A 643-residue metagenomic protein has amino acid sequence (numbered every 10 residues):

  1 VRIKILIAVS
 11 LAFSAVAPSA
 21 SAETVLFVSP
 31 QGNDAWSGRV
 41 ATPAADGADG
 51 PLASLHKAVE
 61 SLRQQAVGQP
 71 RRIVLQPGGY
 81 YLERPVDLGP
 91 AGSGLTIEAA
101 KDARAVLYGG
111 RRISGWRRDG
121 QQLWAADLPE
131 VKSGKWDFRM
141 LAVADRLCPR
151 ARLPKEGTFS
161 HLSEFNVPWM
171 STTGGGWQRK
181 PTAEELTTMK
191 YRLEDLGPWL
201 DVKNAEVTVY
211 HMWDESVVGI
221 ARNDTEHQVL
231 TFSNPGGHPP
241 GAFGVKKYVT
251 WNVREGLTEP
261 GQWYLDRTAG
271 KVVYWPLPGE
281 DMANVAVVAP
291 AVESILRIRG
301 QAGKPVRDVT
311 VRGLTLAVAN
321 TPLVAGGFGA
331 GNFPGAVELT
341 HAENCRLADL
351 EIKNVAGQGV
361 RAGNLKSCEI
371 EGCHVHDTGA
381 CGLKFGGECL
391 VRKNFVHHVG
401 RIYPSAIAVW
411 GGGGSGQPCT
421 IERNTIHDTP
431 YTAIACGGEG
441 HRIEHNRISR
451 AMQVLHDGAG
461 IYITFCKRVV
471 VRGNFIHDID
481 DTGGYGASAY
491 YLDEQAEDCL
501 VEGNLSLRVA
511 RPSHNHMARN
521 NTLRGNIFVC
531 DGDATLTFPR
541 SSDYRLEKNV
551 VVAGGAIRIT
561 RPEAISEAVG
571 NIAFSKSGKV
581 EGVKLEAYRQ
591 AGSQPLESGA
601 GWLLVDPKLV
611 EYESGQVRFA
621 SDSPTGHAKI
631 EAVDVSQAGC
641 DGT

Functional and structural regions predicted by a protein language model:
L6-A15: Bacterial N-terminal signal peptides
P18-A22: Sec/Tat signal peptide C-region and signal peptidase I cleavage site
E23-R346, E351-K353, S598, L603 (+1 more regions): Extracellular polysaccharide-degrading/modifying enzymes targeting complex plant/algal/animal polysaccharides
T24, R71, G78, R84 (+25 more regions): The right-handed parallel beta-helix/beta-solenoid scaffold, focusing on the short coil/turn and N-cap positions
V74, Y81, D87, E98 (+19 more regions): Extracellular beta-strand solenoid repeats
R84-P85, N320-A325, A356-A362, G379-F385 (+8 more regions): Short glycine/acidic-rich loop motifs that flank beta-strands on beta-rich extracellular proteins
R307-V318, E343-N354, K366-A380, E388-G400 (+10 more regions): Right-handed parallel beta-helix
D498-C499, R511-P512, N521-G525, G532-T537 (+3 more regions): Substrate-binding clefts and catalytic carboxylate motifs of secreted carbohydrate-active enzymes
